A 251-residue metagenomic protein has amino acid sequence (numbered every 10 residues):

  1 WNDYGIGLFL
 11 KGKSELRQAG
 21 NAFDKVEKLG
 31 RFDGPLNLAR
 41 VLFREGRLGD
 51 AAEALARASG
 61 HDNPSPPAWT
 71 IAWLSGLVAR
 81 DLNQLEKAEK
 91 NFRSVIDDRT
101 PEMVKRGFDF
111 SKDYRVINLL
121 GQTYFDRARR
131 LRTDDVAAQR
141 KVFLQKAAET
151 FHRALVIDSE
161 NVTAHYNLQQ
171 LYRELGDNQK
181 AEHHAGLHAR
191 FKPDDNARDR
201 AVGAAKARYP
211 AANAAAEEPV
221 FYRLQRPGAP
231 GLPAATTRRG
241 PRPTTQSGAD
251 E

Functional and structural regions predicted by a protein language model:
I6-L8, R40, L77, Q122 (+2 more regions): Residue-level recognition of tetratricopeptide repeat
K11-K13, E45, L82, R127 (+3 more regions): Structural motif corresponding to the intra-repeat A-B loop/turn of tetratricopeptide repeats
E27-L29, H61-P64, D98, D109 (+2 more regions): Structural marker of alpha-solenoid helical repeat scaffolds
R31-D33, S65-A68, E102, D113 (+3 more regions): Residue-level recognition of tetratricopeptide repeat
G34-L36, A68-I71, K105, V116 (+2 more regions): TPR alpha-solenoid repeat register
F92-D97, H152, V162, Y166-A197: TPR/TPR-like (Sel1-like) alpha-helical repeat modules
